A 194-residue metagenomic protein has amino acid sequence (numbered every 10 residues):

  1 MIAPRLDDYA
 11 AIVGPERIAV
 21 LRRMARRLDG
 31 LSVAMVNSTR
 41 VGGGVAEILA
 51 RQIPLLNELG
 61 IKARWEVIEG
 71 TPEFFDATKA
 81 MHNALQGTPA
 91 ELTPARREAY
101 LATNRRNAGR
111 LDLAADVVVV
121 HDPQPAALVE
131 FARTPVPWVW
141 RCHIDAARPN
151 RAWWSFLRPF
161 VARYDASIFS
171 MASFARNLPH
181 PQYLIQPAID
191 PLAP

Functional and structural regions predicted by a protein language model:
M1-P194: Catalytic cores of nucleotide-sugar-dependent glycosyltransferases that transfer UDP/GDP/TDP-activated
